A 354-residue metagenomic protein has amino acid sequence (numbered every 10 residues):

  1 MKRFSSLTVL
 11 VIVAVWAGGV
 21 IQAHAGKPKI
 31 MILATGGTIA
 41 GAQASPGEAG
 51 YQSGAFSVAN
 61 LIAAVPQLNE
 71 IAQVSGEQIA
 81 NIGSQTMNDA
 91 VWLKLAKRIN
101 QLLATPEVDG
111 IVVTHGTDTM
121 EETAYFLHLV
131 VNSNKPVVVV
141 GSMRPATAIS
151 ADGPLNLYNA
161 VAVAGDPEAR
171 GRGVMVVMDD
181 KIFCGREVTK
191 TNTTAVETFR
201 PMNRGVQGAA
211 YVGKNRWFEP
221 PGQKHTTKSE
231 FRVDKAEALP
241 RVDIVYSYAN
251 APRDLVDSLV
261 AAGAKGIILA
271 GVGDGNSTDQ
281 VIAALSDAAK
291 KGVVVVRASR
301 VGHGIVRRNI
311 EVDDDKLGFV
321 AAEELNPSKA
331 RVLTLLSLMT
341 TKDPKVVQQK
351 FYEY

Functional and structural regions predicted by a protein language model:
T8-G19: Bacterial N-terminal signal peptides
H24-Q101, A283: ATP/NTP phosphate-donor binding region
K27-P28, L33, S57-L68, C184-L269 (+2 more regions): Accessory alpha-helical/coil subdomains and C-terminal extensions that flank or cap enzyme catalytic cores
P46-G54, T119, Y125-V138, G153-N159 (+2 more regions): A glycine- and small-aliphatic-rich helix-loop capping segment at beta-alpha/alpha-beta transitions that lines
V113-K135, S277-S286: Short Gly/Thr/Asp-enriched flexible loops that form oxyanion-binding sites at enzyme active sites
A124-L155, V161-G165, K290-S299: Short, acidic/small-residue loops that bind anionic groups at enzyme active sites
V140-V212: Internal gly/pro-rich beta-alpha loop/helix module that stabilizes soluble enzyme cofactors or their anionic handles
D274-Y354: C-terminal non-catalytic interaction/assembly regions of soluble proteins
